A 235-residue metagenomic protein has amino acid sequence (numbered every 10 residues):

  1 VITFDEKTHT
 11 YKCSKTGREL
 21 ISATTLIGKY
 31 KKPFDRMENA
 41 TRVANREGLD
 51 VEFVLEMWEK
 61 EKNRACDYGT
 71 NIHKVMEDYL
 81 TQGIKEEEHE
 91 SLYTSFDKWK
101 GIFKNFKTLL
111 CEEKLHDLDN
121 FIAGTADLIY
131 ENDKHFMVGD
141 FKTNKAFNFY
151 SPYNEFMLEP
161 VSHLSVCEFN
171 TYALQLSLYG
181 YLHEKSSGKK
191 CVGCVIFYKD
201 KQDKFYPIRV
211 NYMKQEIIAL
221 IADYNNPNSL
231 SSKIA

Functional and structural regions predicted by a protein language model:
V1-N71, A235: Charged, glycine-rich intrinsically disordered N-terminal tails and low-complexity linkers that flank
I2-D5, H9, L118-D119, K134 (+4 more regions): Accessory terminal regions of nucleic-acid processing enzymes
Y11, F136, D203-F205: Hydrophobic residues embedded in beta-strands of well-ordered beta-sheets
C13, C66, C111, C167 (+1 more regions): Generic recognition of cysteine residues
E19-A23, H89-S91, S165-C167: Secondary-structure junction/capping motif
T25-G28, N144, N211-I217: A short, sequence-level motif marking secondary-structure junctions
M57-V161: Catalytic cores of nuclease domains that cleave nucleic-acid phosphodiester backbones
S165-A235: Metal-dependent nuclease catalytic regions and adjoining charged, substrate-binding loops involved in nucleic-acid end
